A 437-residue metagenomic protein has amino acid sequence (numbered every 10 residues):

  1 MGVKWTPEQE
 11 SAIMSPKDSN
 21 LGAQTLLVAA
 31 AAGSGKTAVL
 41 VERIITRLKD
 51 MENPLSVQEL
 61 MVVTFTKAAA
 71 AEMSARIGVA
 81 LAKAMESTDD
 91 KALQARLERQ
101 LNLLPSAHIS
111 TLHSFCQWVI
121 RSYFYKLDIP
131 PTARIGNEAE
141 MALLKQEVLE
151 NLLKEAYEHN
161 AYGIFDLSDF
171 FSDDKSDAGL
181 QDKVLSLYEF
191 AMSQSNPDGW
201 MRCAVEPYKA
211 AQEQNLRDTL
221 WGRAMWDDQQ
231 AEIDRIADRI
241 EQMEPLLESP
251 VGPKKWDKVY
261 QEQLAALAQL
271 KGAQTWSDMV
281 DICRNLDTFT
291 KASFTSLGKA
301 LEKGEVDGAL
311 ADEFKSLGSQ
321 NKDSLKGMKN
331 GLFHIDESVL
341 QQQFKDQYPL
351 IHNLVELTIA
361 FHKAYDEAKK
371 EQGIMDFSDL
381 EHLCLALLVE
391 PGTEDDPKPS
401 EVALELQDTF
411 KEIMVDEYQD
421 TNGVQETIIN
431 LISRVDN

Functional and structural regions predicted by a protein language model:
M1-D128, K255, A368, Q372-S378 (+5 more regions): P-loop NTPase Walker
A31, E59, Q181-M375: Conserved ATP-driven helicase/translocase motor core recognized via long, highly charged RecA-like/P-loop NTPase domain
V57, L101-H108, K126-D198, D312 (+2 more regions): ATP-hydrolysis module of ASCE/P-loop NTPase motor domains, specifically the Walker B Asp-Glu catalytic pair
L104-V119, F171-S195, L354-A360, M375-L388: Core structural elements
S114, E147-F170, K175-A178, A231 (+5 more regions): Accessory nucleic-acid engagement/destabilization modules that flank
V148, A364-Y365, L383: A general alpha-helix detector
D420-N437: Signature of the SF2 helicase/ATPase Hel1-core->accessory helical subdomain module
